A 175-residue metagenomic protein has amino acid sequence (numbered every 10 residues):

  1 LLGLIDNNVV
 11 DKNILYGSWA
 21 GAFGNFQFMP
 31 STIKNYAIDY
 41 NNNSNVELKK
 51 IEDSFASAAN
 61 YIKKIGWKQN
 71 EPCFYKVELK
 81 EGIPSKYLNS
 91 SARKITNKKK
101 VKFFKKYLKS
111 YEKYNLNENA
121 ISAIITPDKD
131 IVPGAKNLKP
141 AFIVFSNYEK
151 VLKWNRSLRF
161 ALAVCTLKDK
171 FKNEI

Functional and structural regions predicted by a protein language model:
L1-K129, K136-V144, Y148-I175: Catalytic glycan-binding domains that act on GlcNAc-containing polysaccharides
